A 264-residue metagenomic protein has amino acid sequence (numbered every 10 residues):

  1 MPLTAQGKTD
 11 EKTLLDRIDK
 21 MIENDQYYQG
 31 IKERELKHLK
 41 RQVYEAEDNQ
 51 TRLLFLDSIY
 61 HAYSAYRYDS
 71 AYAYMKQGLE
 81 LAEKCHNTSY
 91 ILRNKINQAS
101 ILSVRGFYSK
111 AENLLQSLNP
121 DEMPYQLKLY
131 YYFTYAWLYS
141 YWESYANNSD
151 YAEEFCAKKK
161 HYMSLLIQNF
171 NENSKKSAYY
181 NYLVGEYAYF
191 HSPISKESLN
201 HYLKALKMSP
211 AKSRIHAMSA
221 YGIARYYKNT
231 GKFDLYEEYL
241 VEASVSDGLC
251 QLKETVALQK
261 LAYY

Functional and structural regions predicted by a protein language model:
P2-Y264: A "functional boundary" signal
